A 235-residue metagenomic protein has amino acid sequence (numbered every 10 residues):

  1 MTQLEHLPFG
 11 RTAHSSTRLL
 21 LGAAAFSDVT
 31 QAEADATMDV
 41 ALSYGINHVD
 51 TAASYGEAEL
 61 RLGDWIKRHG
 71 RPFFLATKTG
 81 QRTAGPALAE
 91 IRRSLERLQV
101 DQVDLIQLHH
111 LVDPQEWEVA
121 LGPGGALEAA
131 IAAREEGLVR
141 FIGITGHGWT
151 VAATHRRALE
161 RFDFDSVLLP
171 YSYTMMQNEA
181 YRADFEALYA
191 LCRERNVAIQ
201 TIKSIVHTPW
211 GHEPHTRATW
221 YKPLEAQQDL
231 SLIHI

Functional and structural regions predicted by a protein language model:
M1-F73, A129: N-terminal binding-site loop/beta-alpha segment at the start of enzyme catalytic domains that lines or forms
S15-T17, L169, T174-Q177, L188-S231: Glycine-rich, positively charged active-site loop/lid region within alpha/beta enzyme cores that binds and organizes
G22-A32, T77-G85, W220-E225: Active-site mouth loops of central-metabolism enzymes
V29, G85-Q200: Glycine/proline-rich, positively charged, aromatic-decorated active-site loop/lid region on the catalytic face
N47-A53, A76-T77, R140-T145: Short catalytic-loop micro-motif centered on adjacent basic/acidic residues
A53-Y55, R68-A89, L98, H109-V112: Structural motif corresponding to the early beta-alpha repeats
D64-I66, R157-L159, A183, P214-T219 (+1 more regions): Short low-complexity, flexible loop/linker segments enriched in glycine and/or proline with clustered acidic
I233-I235: Conserved small/polar residues in nucleotide/adenosyl-binding loops
